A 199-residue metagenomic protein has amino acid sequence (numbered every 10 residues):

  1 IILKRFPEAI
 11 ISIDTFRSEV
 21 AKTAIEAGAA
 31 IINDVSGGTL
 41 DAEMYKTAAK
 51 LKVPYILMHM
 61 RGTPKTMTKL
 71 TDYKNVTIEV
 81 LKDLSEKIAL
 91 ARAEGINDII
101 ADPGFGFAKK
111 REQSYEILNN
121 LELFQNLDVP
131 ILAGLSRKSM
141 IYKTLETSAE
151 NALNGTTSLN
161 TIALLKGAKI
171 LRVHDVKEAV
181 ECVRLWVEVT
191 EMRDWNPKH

Functional and structural regions predicted by a protein language model:
I1-R5, I10, T15-E19, I25-E26 (+2 more regions): Active-site-adjacent loop and "lid" segments of alpha/beta metabolic enzymes
G95-N97: Conserved Rossmann-fold SDR core element
F105: Active-site metal-binding loops of divalent metal-dependent hydrolases
